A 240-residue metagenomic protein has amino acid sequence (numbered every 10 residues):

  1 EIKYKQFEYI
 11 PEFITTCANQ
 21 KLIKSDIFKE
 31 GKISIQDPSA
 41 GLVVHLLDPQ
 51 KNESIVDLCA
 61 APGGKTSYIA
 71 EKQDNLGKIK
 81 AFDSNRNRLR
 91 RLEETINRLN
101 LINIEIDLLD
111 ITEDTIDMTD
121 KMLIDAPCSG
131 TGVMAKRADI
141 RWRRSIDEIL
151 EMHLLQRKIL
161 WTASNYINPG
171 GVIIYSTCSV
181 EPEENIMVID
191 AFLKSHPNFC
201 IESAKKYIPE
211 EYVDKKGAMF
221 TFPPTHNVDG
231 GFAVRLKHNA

Functional and structural regions predicted by a protein language model:
E1-A240: S-adenosylmethionine
